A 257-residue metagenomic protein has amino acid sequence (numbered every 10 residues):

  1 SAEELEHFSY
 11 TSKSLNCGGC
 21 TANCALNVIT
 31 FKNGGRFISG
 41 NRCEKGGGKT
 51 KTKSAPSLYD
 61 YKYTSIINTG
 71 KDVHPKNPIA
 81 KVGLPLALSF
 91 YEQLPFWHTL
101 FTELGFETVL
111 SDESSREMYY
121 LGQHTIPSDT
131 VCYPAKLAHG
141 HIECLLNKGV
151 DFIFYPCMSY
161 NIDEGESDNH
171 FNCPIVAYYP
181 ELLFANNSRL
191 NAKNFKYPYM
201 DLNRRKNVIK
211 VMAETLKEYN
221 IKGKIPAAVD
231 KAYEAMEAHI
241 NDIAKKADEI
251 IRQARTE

Functional and structural regions predicted by a protein language model:
S1-E257: An N-terminal assembly and electron-transfer interface module characteristic of large anaerobic redox and radical
